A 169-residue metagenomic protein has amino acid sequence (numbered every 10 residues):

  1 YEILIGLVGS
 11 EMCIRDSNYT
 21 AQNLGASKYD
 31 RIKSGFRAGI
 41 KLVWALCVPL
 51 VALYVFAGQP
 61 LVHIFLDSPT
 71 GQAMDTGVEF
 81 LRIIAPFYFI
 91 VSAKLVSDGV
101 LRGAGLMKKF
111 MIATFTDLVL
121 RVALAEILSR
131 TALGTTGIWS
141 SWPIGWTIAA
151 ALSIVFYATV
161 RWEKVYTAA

Functional and structural regions predicted by a protein language model:
Y1-E11: Positively charged, low-complexity/disordered segments
S10-E11, R15-A52, F56-G58, V91-G105 (+1 more regions): Small-residue-rich hydrophobic transmembrane alpha-helices
E11, R15, F89-V96, F115-A123 (+2 more regions): Hydrophobic alpha-helical transmembrane bundles that constitute the permease/transmembrane domains of multi-pass
V43, L81-I84, Y88, T114 (+1 more regions): Residue-level recognition of transmembrane alpha-helices in multi-pass small-molecule transporters/permeases
V51-G71: Short membrane-interface helical motifs at transmembrane helix boundaries in multi-pass membrane transporters
G58-P60, L118-A151: Membrane-interface helix-loop junctions in multi-pass transport and translocation proteins
G71-S97: Alpha-helical transmembrane segments of multi-pass membrane proteins
P143-A169: C-terminal transmembrane helix end/exit motif
